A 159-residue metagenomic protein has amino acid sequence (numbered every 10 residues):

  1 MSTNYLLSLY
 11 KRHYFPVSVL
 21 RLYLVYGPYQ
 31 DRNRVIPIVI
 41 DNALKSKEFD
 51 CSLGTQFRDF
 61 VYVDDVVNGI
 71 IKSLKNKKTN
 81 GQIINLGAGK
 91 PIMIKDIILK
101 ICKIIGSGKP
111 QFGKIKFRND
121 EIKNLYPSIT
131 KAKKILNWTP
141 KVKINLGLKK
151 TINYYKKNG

Functional and structural regions predicted by a protein language model:
M1-L9, V39, I97, I101: Hydrophobic alpha-helix immediately C-terminal to the catalytic Tyr-X-X-X-Lys motif of short-chain
M1-S18, L44: Active-site Tyr-X1-5-Lys
R12-P16, R32-N33, K77: Short coil/turn segments at alpha/beta junctions that flank glycine-rich nucleotide-binding fingerprints
Y14, L22-Y23, V39, T151: Aromatic-residue hotspot detector
S18-V35: Flexible, glycine-rich beta-alpha linker
P37, A43-G159: C-terminal substrate-binding subdomain of Rossmann-fold SDR/epimerase-dehydratase oxidoreductases
